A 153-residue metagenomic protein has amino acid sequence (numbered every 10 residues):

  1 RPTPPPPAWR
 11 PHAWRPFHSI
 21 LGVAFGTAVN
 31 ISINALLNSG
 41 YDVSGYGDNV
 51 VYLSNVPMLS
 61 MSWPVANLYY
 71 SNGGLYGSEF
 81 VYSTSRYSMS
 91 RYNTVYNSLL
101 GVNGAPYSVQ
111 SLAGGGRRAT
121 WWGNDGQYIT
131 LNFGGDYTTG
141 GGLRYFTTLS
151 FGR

Functional and structural regions predicted by a protein language model:
R1-D48, Y82-R153: Non-cytosolic coordination micro-motifs
P2-H12, N49-S71: Compositionally biased P/S/T/G-rich terminal and signal peptide-adjacent segments that lie outside catalytic cores
I20, M61-V65, G73-L75, G116 (+1 more regions): Extracytoplasmic
Y69-N72, F133-G135: Short, low-complexity Ser/Thr-rich regulatory SLiMs
